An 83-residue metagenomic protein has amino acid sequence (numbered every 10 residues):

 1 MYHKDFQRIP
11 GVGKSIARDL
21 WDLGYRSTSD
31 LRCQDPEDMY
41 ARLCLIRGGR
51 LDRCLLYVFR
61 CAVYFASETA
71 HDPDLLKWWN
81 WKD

Functional and structural regions predicted by a protein language model:
M1-P10, K14-D83: C-terminal extensions
